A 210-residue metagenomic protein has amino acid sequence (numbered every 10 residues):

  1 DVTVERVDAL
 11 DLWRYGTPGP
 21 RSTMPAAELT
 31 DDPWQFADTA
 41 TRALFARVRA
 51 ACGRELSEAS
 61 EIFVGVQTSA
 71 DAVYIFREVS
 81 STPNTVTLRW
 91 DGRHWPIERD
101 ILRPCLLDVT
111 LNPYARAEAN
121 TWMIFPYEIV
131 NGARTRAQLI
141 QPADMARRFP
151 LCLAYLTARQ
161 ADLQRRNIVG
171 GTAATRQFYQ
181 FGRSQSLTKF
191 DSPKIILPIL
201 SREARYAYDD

Functional and structural regions predicted by a protein language model:
D1-D31: A conserved structural/catalytic subdomain of Rossmann-like adenosyl-cofactor enzymes
R21-D210: Polybasic, glycine- and aromatic-enriched phosphate-binding surface used to engage nucleic acids
